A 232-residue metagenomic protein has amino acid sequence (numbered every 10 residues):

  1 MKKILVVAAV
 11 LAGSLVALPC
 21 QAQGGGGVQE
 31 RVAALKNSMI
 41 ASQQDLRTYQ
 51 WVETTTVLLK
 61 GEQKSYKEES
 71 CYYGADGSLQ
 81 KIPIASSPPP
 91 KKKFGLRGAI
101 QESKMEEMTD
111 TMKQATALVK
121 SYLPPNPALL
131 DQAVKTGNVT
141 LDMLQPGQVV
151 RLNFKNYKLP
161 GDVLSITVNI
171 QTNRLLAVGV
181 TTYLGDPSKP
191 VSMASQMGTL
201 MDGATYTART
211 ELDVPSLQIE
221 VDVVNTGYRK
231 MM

Functional and structural regions predicted by a protein language model:
M1-I4: Positively charged n-region of N-terminal signal peptides that target proteins for export
V7-V16: Bacterial N-terminal signal peptides
C20-V52: N-terminal leader/targeting segments and the immediate start of mature chains
G24, A85-D162, L184-D186: Flexible, processing/modification-adjacent segments and terminal tails in exported/periplasmic/extracellular proteins
A33-A41, K64, A85-P90: Flexible low-complexity loop/turn motifs enriched in small/helix-breaking residues
K36-N37, W51, K135-V139, V163 (+2 more regions): Short structured motifs
R47-S87: N-terminal, post-signal-peptide region of Sec/Tat-exported proteins
Q145-M232: Gly/Pro-enriched, hydrophobic low-complexity segments that function as extracytoplasmic propeptides/linkers
